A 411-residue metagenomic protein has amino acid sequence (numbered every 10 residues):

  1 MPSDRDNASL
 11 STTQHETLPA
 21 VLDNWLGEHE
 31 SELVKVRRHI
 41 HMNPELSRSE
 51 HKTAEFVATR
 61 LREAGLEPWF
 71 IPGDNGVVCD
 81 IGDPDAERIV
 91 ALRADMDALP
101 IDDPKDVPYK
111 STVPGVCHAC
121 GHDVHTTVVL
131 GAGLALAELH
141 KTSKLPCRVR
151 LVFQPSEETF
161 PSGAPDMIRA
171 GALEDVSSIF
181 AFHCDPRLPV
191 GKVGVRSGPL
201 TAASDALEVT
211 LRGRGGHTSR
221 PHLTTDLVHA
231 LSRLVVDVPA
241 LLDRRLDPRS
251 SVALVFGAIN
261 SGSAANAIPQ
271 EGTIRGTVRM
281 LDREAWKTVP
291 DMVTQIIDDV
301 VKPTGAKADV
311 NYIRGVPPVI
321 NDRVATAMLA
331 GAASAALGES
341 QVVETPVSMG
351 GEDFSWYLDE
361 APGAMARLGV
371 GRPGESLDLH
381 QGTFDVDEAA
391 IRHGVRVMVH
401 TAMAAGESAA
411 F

Functional and structural regions predicted by a protein language model:
P2-H118, D123, T127, G131-C147: Acidic/His- and Gly-rich active-site-bordering loop/insert found across diverse amide/peptide-bond hydrolases
P2-Q14, H229-F411: Metal-dependent amide/peptide-bond hydrolase catalytic core, centered on the "pita-bread" metallohydrolase fold
E16, K35-H39, K110-G115, D166 (+4 more regions): A short small-residue
L18-V21, H29-E32, V36, S49-R60 (+19 more regions): General structural feature for long, well-ordered alpha-helical segments within catalytic domains of soluble enzymes
I40, C79, L92, H122 (+8 more regions): Divalent metal-coordination and catalytic microenvironments
W69, R150-V152, D309: A structural signal for isolated positions on well-ordered beta-strands in alpha/beta enzyme cores
V78, L99-I101, K105-C117, D123-V124 (+2 more regions): Histidine/acidic-residue-rich, glycine-tolerant segments that coordinate divalent metal ions
A91-R93, D102, L207, M365-G371: Non-cysteine beta-strand/loop elements that form the S-adenosyl-L-methionine
